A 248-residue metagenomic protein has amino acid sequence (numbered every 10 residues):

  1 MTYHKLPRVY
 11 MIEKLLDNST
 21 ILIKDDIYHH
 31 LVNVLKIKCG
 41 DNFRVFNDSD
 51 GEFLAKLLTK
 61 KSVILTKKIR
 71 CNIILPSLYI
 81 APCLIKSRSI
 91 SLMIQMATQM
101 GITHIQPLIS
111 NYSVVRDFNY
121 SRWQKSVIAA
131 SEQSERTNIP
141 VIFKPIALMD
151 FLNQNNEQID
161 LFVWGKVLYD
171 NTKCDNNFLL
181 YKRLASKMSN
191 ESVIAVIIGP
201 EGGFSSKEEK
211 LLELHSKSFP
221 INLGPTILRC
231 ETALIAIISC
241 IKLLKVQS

Functional and structural regions predicted by a protein language model:
M1-C71: N-terminal positively charged helical leader segments and presequences
I69, E201-G202, P225-L228: Short, acidic/turn-prone active-site loops that include or flank metal/cofactor- and phosphate-binding residues
N72-W164: RNA substrate-binding interface of SAM-dependent RNA methyltransferases
F118, K173-L179, C230-L234: Short, charged, surface-exposed secondary-structure boundary motifs
F162-K210, L214-I221: Active-site/ligand-binding-proximal alpha/beta "capping" segment
S206-S248: Structured adenosyl-cofactor binding patch, chiefly the S-adenosyl-L-methionine
